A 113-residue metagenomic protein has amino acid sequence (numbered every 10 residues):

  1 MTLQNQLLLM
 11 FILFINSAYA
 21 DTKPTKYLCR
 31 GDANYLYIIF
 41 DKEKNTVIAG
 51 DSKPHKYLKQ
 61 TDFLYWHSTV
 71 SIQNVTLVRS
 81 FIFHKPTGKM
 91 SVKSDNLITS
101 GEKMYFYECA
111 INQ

Functional and structural regions predicted by a protein language model:
M1-L3: N-terminal secretory signal peptides that target proteins for export/translocation
Q6-I15: Sec-dependent N-terminal signal peptides
N16-A20: Sec/Tat signal peptide C-region and signal peptidase I cleavage site
D21-Y35, C109: Tryptophan-anchored aromatic micro-motifs
L28-G31, L64-N74, V92-N96: Short beta-strand segments that buttress and anchor functional surface loops
A33-K56, T87-G101: N-terminal glycine/threonine-rich, aromatic-flanked beta-hairpin/loop signature
S52-K85, E108: Contiguous, well-ordered beta-strand patches that form the walls/edges of small beta-barrel/beta-sandwich domains
T99-Q113: Edge beta-strand at a domain terminus
